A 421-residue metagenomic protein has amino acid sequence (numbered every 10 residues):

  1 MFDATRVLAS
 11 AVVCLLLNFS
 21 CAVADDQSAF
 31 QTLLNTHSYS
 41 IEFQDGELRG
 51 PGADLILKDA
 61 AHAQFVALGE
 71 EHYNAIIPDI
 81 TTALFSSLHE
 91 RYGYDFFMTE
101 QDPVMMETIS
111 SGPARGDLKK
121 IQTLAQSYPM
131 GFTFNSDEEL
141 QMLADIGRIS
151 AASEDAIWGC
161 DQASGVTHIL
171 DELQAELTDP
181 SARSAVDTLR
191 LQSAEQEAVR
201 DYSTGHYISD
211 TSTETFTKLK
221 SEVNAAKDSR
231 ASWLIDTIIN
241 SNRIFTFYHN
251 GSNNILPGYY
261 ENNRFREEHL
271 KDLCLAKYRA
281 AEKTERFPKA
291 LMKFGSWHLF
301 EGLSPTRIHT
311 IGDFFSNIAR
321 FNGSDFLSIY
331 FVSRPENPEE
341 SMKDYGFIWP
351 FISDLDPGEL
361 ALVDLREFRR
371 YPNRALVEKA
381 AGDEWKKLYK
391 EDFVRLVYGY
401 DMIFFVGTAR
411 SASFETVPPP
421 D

Functional and structural regions predicted by a protein language model:
M1, L16, V23-A24: Intrinsically disordered, low-complexity peptide-like regions
M1-A9: Bacterial N-terminal signal peptides that target proteins for export
T5, C21-D421: Structured catalytic-domain cores with a bias toward divalent-metal coordination
A9-N18: Bacterial N-terminal signal peptides
